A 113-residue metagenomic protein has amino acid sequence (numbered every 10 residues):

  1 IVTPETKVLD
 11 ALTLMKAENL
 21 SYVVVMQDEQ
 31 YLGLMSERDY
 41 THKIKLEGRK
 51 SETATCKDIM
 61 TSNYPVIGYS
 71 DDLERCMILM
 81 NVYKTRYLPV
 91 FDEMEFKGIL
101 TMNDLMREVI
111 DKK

Functional and structural regions predicted by a protein language model:
I1-N19, M26, V66-K84, F91 (+2 more regions): The conserved cystathionine-beta-synthase
T6, M35, A54, D71 (+1 more regions): Short beta-to-alpha loop/turn elements within the nucleotide-binding domains of ABC transporters
M15-E18, V23-D39, M80, L88-N103: A glycine-centered beta-loop-beta connector
D39, T53-Y64: Bateman (tandem CBS) regulatory domains
T41-A54, L105-K113: A short, polar/charged loop-to-alpha-helix boundary motif
K45-L46, P65-I67: Regulatory sensory and allosteric helical modules in signal-transduction proteins and certain transcription factors
E47, S62, Y83: Residue-level signal for short amphipathic helical patches enriched in basic/charged and nearby hydrophobic residues
